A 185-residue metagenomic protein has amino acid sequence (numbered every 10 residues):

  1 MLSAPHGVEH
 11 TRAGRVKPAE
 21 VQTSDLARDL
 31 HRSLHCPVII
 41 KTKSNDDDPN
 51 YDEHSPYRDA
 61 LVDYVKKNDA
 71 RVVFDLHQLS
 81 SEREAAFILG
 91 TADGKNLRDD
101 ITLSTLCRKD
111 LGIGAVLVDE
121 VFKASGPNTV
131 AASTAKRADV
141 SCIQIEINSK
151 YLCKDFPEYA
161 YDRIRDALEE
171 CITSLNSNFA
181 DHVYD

Functional and structural regions predicted by a protein language model:
M1-Y151, D155-D185: N-terminal catalytic or cofactor-binding beta/alpha core of small enzyme domains
